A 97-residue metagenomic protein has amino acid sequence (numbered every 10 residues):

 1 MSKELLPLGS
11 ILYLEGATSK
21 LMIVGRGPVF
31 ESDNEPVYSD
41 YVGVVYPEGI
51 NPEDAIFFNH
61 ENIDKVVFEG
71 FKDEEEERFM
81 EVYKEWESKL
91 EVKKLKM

Functional and structural regions predicted by a protein language model:
M1-S2, M97: Short, Lys/Arg-enriched, disordered terminal segments
K3-L6, E15: Short, well-ordered loop/turn sites that connect or cap secondary structure elements
S19, Y38-V42: A generic structural signal for short beta-strands and their flanking turns/coil linkers
S19-V29: Short beta-strand-centered aromatic/proline hotspots
F30-S39: Short, solvent-exposed secondary-structure boundary/capping segments
G43-M97: Intrinsically disordered, low-complexity, charged/polar segments
